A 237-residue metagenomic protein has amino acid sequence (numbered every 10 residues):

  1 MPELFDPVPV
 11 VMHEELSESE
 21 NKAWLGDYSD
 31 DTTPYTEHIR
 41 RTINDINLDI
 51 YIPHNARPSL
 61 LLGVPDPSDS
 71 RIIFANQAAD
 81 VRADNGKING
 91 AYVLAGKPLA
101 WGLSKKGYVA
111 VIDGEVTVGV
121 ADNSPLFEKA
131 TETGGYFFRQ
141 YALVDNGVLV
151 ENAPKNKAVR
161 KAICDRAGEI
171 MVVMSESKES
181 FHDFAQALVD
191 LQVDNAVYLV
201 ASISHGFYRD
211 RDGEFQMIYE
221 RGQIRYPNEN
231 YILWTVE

Functional and structural regions predicted by a protein language model:
M1-E237: Gly/Ser/Thr/Pro-rich low-complexity, intrinsically disordered segments
